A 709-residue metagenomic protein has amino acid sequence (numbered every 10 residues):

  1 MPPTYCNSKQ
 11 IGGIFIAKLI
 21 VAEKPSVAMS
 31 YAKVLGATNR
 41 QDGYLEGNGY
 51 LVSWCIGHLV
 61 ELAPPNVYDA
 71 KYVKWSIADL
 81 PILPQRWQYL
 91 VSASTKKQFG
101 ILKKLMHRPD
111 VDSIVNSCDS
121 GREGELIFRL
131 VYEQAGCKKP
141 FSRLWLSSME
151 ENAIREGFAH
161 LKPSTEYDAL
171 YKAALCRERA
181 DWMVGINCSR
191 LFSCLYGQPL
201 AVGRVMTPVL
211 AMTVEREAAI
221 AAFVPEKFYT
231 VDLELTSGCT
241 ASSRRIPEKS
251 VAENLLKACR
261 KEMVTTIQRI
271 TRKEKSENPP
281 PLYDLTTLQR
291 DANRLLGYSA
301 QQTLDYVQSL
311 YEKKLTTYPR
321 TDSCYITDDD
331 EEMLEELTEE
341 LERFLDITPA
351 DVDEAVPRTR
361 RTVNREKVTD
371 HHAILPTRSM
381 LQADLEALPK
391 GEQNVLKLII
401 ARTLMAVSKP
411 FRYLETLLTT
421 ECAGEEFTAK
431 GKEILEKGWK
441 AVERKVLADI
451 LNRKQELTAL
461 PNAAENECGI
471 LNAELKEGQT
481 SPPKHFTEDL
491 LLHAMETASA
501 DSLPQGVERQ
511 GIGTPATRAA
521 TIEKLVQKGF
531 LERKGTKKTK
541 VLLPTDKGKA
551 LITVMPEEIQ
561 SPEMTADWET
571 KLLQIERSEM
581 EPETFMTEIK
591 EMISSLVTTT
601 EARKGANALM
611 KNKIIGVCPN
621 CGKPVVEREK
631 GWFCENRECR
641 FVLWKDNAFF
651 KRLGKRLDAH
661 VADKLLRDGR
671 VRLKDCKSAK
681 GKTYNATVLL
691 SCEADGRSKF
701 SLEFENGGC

Functional and structural regions predicted by a protein language model:
M1-E178, W182, E456, L471 (+1 more regions): Intrinsically disordered, low-complexity regulatory segments
G12-L19, T95, M106, Q134 (+5 more regions): Basic, low-complexity terminal or inter-domain segments flanking catalytic cores
I16-A17, P84-Q88, P109-V115, C194-Y196 (+6 more regions): Glycine- and acidic
P25-A32, G49-V52, I56, S92-K103 (+16 more regions): Amphipathic alpha-helical transducer elements in NTP-driven molecular machines
W87, P109, E151-L235, R272-S276: C-terminal or mid-to-C-terminal helical accessory/interaction module adjacent to the motor/catalytic core
K249-Y283, Q289: Metal- or metallocofactor-binding catalytic centers and their adjacent structured scaffolds across diverse enzyme
